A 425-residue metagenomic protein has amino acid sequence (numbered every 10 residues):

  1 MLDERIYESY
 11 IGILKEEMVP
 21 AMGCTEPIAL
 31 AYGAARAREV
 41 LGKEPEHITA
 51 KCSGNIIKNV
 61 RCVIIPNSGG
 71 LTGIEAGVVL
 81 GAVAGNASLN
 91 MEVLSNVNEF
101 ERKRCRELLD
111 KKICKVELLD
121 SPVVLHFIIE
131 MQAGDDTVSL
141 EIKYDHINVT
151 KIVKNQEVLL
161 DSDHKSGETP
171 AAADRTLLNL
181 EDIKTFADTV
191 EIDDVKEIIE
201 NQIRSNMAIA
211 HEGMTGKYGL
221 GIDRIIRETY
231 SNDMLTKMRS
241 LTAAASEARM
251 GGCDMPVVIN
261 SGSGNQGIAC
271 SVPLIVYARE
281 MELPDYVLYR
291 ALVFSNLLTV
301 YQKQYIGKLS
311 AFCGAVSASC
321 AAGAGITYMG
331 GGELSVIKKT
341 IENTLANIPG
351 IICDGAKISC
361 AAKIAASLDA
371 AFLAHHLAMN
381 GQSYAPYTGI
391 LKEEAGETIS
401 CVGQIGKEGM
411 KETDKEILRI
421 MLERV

Functional and structural regions predicted by a protein language model:
M1-I11, E44-K58, D233-G252, D285-Q302 (+1 more regions): Acidic-glycine-rich active-site phosphate/pyrophosphate-binding loop
L2, A21-T25, N55-N59, V63-P66 (+5 more regions): A structural signal for small-residue-enriched, beta-sheet-centric alpha/beta enzyme cores and oligomeric scaffold folds
L2, E44-I48, L89-L94, K115-E117 (+9 more regions): Flexible, glycine/charged-enriched surface loops at secondary-structure junctions
Y10-P20, I56-I64, R249-I259, T299-L309 (+1 more regions): Glycine/charged-rich beta-loop-alpha catalytic/anionic-binding loops adjacent to active sites
P20-R36, M255-V272, C313-A318: Conserved phosphate/anionic-ligand binding catalytic regions in large, soluble enzymes, centered on
I28-F127, M131: Early transmembrane hairpin of solute transport permeases
A37-V40, P66, Y277-R290, V300-A366 (+1 more regions): Hydrophobic alpha-helical bundle architecture
L109-G252, L418-V425: Signature of multi-pass transmembrane helix bundles
